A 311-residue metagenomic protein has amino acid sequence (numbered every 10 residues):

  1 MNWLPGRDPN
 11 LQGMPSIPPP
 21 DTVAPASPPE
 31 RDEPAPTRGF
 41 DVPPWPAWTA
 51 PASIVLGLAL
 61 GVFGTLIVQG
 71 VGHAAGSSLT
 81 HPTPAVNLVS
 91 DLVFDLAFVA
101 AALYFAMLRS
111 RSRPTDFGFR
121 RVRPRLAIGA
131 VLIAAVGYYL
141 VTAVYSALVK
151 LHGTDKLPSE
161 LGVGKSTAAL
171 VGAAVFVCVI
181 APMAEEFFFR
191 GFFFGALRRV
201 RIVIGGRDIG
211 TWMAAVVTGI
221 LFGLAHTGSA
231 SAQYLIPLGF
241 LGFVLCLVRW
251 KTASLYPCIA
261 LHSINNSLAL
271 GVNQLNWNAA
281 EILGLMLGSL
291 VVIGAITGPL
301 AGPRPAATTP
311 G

Functional and structural regions predicted by a protein language model:
M1-W48, T308-G311: Low-complexity, intrinsically disordered extramembrane tails and loops of integral membrane proteins
P29, A101-V122, V217-A225: Cytoplasmic juxtamembrane interface segments
F40-L56, V122-G129, R207-M213, P257 (+1 more regions): N-terminal export and membrane-targeting signals
A47-G64, G129-Y138, V217-T218: Alpha-helical transmembrane segments
I54-R109, L285-G288: Alpha-helical transmembrane segments in multi-pass membrane proteins
V71-L88, R113-A184, R199-I204, Q274 (+1 more regions): Juxtamembrane helix-loop-helix connectors linking adjacent transmembrane helices in multi-pass membrane enzymes
F98-A102, T142-V149, F189, F194 (+1 more regions): Alpha-helical transmembrane segments and their lipid-water interface positions in multi-pass membrane proteins
Y139, S166-G311: Transmembrane helix-loop-helix hairpins at the membrane interface of multi-pass integral membrane proteins
